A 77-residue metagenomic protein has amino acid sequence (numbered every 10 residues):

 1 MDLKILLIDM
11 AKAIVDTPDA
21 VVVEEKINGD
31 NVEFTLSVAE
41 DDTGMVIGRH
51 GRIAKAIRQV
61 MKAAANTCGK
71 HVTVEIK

Functional and structural regions predicted by a protein language model:
M1-M45, A56-K77: RNA-contacting regions in translation and RNA-metabolism proteins, encompassing KH/S1 modules where present
